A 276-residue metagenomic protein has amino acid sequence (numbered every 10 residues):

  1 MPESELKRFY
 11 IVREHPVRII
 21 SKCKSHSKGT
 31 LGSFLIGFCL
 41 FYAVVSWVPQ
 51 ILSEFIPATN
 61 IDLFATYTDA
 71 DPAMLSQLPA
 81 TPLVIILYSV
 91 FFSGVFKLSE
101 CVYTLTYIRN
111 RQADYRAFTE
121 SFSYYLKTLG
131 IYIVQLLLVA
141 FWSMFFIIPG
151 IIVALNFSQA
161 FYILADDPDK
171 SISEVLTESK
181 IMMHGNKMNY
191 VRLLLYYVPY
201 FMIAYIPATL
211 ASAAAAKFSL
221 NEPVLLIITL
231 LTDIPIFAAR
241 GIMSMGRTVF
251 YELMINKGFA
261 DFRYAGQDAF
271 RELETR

Functional and structural regions predicted by a protein language model:
P2-Y10, E14, R18, K22 (+5 more regions): Juxtamembrane transition segments at transmembrane-helix termini in multipass membrane proteins
Y10, F38, Y42, I86-G94 (+3 more regions): Residue-level hotspots within the lipid-embedded alpha helices of multi-pass solute transporters
K24-C39, L126-G130, H184-R192: Membrane-interface helix starts
G32-E54, Y88, F92, L138 (+1 more regions): Hydrophobic alpha-helical transmembrane segments of multi-pass membrane transport/permease proteins
F34-I36, L83-L87, L129, V191 (+1 more regions): Hydrophobic alpha-helical transmembrane segments
A43, W47-Q50, P72-I108: Selected alpha-helical membrane-embedding segments in polytopic membrane proteins
A73-V90, D114-S143: Alpha-helical membrane-spanning segments of integral membrane proteins, especially the hydrophobic core of TM bundles
V90, G94, S121, L137-Q159 (+2 more regions): Hydrophobic, aromatic-rich membrane-embedded alpha-helical segments
